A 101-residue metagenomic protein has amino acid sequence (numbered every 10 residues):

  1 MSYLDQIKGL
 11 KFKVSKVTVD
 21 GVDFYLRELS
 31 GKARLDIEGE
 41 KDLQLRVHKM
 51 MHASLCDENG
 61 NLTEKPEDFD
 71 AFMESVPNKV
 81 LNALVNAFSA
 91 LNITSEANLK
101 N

Functional and structural regions predicted by a protein language model:
M1-F12: Extended acidic low-complexity intrinsically disordered regions
F12, V22-N101: Short, surface-exposed, charged amphipathic helix/loop patches that serve as local interaction elements
S15: Flexible, nucleotide-binding loop/lid elements of kinase catalytic cores
